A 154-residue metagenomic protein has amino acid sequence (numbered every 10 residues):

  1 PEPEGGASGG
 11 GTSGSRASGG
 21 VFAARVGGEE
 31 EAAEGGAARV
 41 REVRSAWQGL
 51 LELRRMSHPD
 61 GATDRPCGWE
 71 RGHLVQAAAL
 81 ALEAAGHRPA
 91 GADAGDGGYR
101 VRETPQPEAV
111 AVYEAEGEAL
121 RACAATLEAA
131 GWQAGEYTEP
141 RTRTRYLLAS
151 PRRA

Functional and structural regions predicted by a protein language model:
P1-T63, R152-A154: Actinobacteria-biased recognition of intrinsically disordered, low-complexity terminal regions
R41-R55, E70-E114: An N-terminal amphipathic alpha-helical segment
D60-D64, H87-Y99, G131-T144: Short glycine-rich, low-complexity/disordered patches
D64, A85-R88, R121-T126: Short linear motifs at secondary-structure transitions and domain/linker junctions
R65-W69: Generic amphipathic alpha-helical segments used as scaffolds and interaction surfaces in large, multi-domain proteins
E116-A154: Short, compact, well-ordered microdomains
